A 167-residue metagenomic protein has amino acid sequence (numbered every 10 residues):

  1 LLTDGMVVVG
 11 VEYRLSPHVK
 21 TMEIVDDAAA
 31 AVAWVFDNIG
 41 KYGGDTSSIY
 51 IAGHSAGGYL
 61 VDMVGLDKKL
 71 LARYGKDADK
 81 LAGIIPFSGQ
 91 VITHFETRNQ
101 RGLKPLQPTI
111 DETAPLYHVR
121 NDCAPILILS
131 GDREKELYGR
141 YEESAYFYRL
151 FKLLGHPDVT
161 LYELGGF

Functional and structural regions predicted by a protein language model:
L1-G10: Short amphipathic alpha-helix adjacent to the substrate-entry channel of hydrolases
L2-T3, D37, N121, L153: Residues at the C-terminal ends
V9-V11, F87, Y162: The conserved SAM/SAH-binding core of class I Rossmann-like methyltransferase domains, concentrating on the hydrophobic
Y13-P17, V91: Alpha/beta-hydrolase active-site loop signature
S16-H18, L164-F167: Histidine-bearing beta->alpha loop at or near hydrolase active sites
A30-Q100, I110-D111: Primarily recognizes the serine-hydrolase "nucleophile elbow" in alpha/beta-hydrolase and SGNH/GDSL folds
G75-T97, L106-A145, R149, L153: The feature captures the conserved acid-bearing segment of alpha/beta-hydrolase catalytic domains
Y148-G166: Catalytic histidine neighborhood in serine/cysteine hydrolases with alpha/beta-hydrolase-type architecture
